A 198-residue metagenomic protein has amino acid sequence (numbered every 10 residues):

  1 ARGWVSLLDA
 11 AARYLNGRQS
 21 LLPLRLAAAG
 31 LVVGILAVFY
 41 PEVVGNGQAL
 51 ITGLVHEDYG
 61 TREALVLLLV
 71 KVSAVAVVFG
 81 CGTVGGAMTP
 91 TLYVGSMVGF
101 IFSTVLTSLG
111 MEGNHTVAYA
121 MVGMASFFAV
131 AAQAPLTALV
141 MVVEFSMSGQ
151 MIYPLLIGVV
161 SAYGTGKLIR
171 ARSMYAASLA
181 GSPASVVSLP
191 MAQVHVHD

Functional and structural regions predicted by a protein language model:
A1-D198: Alpha-helical transmembrane segments and immediately membrane-proximal extracytoplasmic
